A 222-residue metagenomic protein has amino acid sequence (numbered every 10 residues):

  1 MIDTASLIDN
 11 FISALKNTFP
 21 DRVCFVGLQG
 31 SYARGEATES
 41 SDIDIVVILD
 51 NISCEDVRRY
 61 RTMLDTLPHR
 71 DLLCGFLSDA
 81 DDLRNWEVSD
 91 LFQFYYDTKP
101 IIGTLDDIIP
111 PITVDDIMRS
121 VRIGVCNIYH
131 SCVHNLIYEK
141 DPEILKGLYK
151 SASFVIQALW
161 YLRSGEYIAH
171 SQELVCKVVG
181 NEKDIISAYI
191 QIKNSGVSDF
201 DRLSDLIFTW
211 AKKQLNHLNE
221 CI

Functional and structural regions predicted by a protein language model:
M1-T18, R34-S40, V46-V88: Metal-dependent nucleotidyltransferase catalytic core
N10, A14, Q93, L206-K213: Alpha-helical elements of Rossmann-like donor-binding domains used by nucleotide-donor carbohydrate transfer enzymes
D21-V23, R70-L72, F94: Short secondary-structure junction motifs
V23-Y32: Short gly/ser-rich loop at a beta-strand->alpha-helix junction or flexible surface loop bordering the NTP-binding
S31, E36, T104: Gly/Ser/Thr-rich helix-start
L64-L67, T98-I102, D106, C132-L136 (+1 more regions): Alpha-helix C-terminal capping segments
W86-N127: Hydrophobic, well-structured mid-protein blocks that either form specific transmembrane helices
P111-I222: Conserved nucleotidyltransferase catalytic core and NTase-mimicking acidic/glycine-rich helix/loop elements in nucleic
